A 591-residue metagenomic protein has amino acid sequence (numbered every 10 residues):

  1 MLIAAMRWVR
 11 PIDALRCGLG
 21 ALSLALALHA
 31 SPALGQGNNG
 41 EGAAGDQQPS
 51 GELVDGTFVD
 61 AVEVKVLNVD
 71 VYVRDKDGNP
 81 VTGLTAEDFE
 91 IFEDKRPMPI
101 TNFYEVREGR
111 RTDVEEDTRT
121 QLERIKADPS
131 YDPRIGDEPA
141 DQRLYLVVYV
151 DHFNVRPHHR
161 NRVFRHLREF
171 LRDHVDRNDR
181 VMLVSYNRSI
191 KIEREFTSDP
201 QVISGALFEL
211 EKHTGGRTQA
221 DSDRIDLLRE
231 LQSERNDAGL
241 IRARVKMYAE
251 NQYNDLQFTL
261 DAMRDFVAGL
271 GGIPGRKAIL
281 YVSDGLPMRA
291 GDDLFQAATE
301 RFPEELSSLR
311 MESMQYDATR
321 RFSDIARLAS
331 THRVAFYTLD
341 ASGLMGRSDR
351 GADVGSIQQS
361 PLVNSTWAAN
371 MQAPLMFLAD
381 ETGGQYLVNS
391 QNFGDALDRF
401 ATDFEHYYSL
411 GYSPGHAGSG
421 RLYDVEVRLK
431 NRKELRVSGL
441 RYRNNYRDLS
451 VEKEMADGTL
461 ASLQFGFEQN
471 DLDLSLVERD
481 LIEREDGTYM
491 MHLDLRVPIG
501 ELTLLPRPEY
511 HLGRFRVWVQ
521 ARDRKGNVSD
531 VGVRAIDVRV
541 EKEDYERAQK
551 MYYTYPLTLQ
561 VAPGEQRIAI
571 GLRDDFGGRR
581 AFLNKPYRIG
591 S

Functional and structural regions predicted by a protein language model:
M1-A14: N-terminal secretory signal peptides that target proteins for export/translocation
R7-V9, A21, L286, P303: Short linear interaction motif-like sites in intrinsically disordered regions of transcription factors
R16-H29: Bacterial N-terminal signal peptides
L34-S591: Scaffold/interface architecture of coatomer-like assemblies
